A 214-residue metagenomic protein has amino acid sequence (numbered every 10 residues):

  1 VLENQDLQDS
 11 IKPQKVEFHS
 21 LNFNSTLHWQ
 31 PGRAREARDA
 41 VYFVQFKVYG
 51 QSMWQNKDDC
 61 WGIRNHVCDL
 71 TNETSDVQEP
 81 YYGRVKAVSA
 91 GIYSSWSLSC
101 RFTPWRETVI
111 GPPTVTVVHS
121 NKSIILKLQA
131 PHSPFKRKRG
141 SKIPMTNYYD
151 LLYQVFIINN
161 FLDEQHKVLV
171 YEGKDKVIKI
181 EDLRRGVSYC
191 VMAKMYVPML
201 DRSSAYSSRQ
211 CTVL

Functional and structural regions predicted by a protein language model:
V1, Q30, I63, V67-S95 (+1 more regions): Beta-strand-rich modules
V1-L7, V88-I110, L169, V197-L214: Extracellular fibronectin type III
E3-S20: N-terminal edge beta-strand
V16-F18, N22-N24, D39-D58, I63-C68 (+2 more regions): Eukaryotic helix-linker segments that join adjacent hydrophobic helices
F23-E36, L70, K122-Y148: Conserved aromatic anchor
L27-R33, Y42-K47, P80-A90, L98-R101 (+3 more regions): Structural signature of extracellular immunoglobulin-like
W29, A37-V41, M53-N56, E79-P80 (+7 more regions): Intrinsically disordered, low-complexity regions enriched in proline, serine, glycine and charged residues
K47-V77, T146, L152-R184: Recognizes extended acidic, P/S/T-rich segments that occur within or adjacent to Ig-like beta-sandwich modules
